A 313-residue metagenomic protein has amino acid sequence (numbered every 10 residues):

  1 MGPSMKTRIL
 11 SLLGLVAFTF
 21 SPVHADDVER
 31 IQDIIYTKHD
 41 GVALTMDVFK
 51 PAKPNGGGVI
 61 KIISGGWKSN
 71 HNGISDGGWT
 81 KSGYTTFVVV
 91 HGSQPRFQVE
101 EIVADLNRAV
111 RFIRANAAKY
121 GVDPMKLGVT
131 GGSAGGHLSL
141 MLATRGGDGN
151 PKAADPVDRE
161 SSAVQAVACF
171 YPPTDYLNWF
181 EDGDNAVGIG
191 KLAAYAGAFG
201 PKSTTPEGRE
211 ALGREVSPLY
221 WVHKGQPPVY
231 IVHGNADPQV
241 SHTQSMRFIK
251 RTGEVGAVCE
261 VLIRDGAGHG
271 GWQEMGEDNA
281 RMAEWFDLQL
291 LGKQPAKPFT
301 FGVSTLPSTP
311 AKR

Functional and structural regions predicted by a protein language model:
D26-P54: N-terminal cap/lid segment of alpha/beta-hydrolase-fold proteins
H39, A143, N178-W221, P227: Mobile cap/lid helix-loop segments that gate and shape the active-site cleft of serine hydrolases
N55-G65: Short beta-strand element of the alpha/beta-hydrolase
H71-V88: Short amphipathic alpha-helix adjacent to the substrate-entry channel of hydrolases
F97-A118: Alpha/beta-hydrolase active-site loop
R111-D184: Primarily recognizes the serine-hydrolase "nucleophile elbow" in alpha/beta-hydrolase and SGNH/GDSL folds
I231-H233, D237: Short beta-strand/loop motif that positions the catalytic acidic residue of the alpha/beta-hydrolase fold
P238-R247: Conserved alpha/beta-hydrolase "acid-adjacent" motif
